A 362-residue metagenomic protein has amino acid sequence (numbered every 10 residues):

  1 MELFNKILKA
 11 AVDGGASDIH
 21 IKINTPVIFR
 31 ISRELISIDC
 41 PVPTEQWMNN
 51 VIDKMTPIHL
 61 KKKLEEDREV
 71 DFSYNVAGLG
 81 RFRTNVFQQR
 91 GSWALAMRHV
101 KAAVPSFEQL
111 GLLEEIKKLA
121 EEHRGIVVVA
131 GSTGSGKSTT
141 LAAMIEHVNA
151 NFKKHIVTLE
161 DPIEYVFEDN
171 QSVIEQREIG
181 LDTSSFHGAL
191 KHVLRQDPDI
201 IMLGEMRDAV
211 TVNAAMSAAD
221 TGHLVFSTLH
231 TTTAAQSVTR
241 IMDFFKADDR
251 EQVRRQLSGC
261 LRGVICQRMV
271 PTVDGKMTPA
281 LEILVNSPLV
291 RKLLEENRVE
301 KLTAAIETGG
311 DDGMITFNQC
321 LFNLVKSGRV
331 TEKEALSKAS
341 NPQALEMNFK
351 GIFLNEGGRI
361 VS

Functional and structural regions predicted by a protein language model:
M1-S362: Short, flexible helix-loop junctions that flank or precede catalytic/ligand sites
